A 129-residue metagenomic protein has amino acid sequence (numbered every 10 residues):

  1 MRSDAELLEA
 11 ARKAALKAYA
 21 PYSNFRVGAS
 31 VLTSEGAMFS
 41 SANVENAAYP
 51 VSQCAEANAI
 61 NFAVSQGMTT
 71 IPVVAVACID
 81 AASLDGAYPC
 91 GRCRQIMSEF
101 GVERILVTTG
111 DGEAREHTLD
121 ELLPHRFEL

Functional and structural regions predicted by a protein language model:
M1, A20, N46-P50: Short, surface-exposed loop/turn motifs that are enriched in glycine and acidic residues and include a nearby proline
M1-R2, L8, F39-S41: Polybasic, low-complexity association/targeting segments
A5-A20: Short, basic/aromatic recognition patches
Y22-N24, F100: Short solvent-exposed loop/turn micro-motifs enriched in small/polar/acidic residues
N24-T33: Short beta-strand scaffold segments in enzyme catalytic cores
S40-L129: Zn2+-dependent cytidine deaminase-like catalytic core
